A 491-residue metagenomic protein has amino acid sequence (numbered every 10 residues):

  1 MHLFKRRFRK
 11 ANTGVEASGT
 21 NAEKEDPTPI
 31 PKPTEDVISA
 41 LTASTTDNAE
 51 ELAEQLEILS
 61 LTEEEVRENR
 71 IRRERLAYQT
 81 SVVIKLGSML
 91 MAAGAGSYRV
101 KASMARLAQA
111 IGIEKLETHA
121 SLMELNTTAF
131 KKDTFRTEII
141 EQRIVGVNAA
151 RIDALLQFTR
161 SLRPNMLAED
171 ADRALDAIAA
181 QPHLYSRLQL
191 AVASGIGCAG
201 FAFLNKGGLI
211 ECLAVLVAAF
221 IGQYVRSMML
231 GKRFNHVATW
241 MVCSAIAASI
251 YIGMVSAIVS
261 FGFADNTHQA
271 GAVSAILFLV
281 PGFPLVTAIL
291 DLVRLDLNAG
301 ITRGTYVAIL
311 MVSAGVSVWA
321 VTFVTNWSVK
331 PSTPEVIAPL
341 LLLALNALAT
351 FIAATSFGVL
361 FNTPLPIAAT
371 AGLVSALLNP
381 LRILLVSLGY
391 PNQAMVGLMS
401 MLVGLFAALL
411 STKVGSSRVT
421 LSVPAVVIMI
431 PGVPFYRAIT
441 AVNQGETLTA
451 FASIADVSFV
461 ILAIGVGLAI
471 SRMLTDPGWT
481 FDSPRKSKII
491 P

Functional and structural regions predicted by a protein language model:
M1-A171: Soluble N-terminal domains of membrane-associated systems
E141-L216: Hydrophobic alpha-helical hairpins/lids featuring a short glycine-rich hinge
E169-P182, I196-G207, R226-N235, T325-A338 (+3 more regions): Short juxtamembrane and helix-loop transition motifs at transmembrane-helix boundaries in membrane proteins
H183-A288, L360-F361, L365: Core alpha-helical transmembrane segments of integral membrane proteins
G200-N205, I221-M229, I246, I250-I258 (+7 more regions): Alpha-helical membrane-inserting segments
A238-V242, I246, G271-A275, P281-V286 (+2 more regions): Core mid-bundle transmembrane helix pairs that form the ion/substrate translocation pathway in diverse multi-pass
I258-T267, N326-P339, A441-A452: Membrane-interface helix termini and inter-helical loops of multi-pass transporters
G271-I276, T287-L290, L295-M311, A338-L345 (+2 more regions): C-terminal transmembrane helix-loop-helix hairpin of multi-pass membrane proteins
